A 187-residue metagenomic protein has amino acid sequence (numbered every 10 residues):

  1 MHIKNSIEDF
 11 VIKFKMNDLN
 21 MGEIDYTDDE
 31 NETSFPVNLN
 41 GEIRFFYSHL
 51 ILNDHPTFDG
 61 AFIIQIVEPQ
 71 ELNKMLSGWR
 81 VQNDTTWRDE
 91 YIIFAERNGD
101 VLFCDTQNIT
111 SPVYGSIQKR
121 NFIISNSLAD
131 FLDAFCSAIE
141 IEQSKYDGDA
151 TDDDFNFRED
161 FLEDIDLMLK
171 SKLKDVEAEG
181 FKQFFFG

Functional and structural regions predicted by a protein language model:
M1-F103, Y146, L167, S171-G187: A surface-exposed partner-binding patch
N53, D100, T110, A138-I141: Short loop/turn segments at secondary-structure transitions that flank enzyme active sites
T57-F58, I109-P112: Glycine-rich, often proline-containing surface loops adjacent to acidic residues and nearby aromatics that form
A95-R97, Q107, S116, S127: Structured loops at beta-to-helix junctions and adjacent beta-edge loops in soluble globular domains
N98-V101, I109, K119-N121: Short, solvent-exposed loop/turn segments at secondary-structure junctions
P112-K145: Compact, glycine/acidic-enriched structural inserts
S137-L167: Mixed-charge (acidic/basic) macromolecular-recognition segments
